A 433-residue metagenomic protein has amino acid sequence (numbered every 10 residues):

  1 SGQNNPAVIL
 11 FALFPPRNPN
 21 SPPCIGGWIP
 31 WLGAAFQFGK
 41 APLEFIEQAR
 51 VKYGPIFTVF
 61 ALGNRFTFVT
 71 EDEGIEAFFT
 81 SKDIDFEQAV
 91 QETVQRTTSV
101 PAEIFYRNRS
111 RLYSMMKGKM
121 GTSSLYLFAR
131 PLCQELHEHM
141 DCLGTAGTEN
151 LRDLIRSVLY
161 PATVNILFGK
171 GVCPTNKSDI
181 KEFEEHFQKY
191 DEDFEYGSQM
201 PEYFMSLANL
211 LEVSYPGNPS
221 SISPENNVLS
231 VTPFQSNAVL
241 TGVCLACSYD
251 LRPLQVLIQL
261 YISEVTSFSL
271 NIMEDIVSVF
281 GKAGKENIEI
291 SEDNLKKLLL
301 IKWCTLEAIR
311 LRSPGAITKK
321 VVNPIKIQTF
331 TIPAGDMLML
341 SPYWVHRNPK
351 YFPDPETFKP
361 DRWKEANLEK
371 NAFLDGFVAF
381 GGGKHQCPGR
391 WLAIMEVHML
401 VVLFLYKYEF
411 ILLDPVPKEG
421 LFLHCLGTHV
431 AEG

Functional and structural regions predicted by a protein language model:
G2-A102, G376: N-terminal membrane-proximal hinge/A-helix region immediately C-terminal to the signal-anchor transmembrane segment
F11-N20, F68, Q95-L136, V172-K177: Cytochrome P450
A35-E47, S278-T329, P349: Conserved cytochrome P450 K-helix E-x-x-R motif and the immediately C-terminal K′/meander segment
Y126-Q255: Cytochrome P450 heme-thiolate monooxygenase catalytic core
S220-G281, A308, M339, G389 (+1 more regions): Central I-helix of cytochrome P450 enzymes
L340-L368: Conserved cytochrome P450 K-helix/beta-meander segment immediately N-terminal to the heme-binding cysteine loop
E365-V397, F422: Cytochrome P450 heme-thiolate "Cys pocket" and heme-binding signature region
R390-T428: Cytochrome P450 heme-binding "Cys pocket" and the immediately downstream C-terminal segment
